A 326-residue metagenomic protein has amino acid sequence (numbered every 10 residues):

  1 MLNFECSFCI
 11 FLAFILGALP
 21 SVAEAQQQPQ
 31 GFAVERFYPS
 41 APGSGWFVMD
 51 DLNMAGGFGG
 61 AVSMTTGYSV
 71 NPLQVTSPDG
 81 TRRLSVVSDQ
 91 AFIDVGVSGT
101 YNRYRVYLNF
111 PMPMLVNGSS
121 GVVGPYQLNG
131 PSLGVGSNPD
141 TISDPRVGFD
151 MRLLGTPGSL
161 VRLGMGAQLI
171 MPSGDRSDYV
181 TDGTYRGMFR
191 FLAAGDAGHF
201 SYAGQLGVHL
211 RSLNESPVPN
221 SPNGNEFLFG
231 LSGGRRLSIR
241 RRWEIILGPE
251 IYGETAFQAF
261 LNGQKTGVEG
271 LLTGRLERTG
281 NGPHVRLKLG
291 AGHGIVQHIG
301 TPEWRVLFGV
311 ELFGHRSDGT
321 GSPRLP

Functional and structural regions predicted by a protein language model:
M1-S7: N-terminal secretory signal peptides that target proteins for export/translocation
S7-A18: Bacterial N-terminal signal peptides
G17, G319-G321: Residue-identity detector for glycine
L19-A25: Sec/Tat signal peptide C-region and signal peptidase I cleavage site
A25-L213, P219-R316, P323: Transmembrane beta-barrel domains of Gram-negative outer membranes and organellar outer membranes
